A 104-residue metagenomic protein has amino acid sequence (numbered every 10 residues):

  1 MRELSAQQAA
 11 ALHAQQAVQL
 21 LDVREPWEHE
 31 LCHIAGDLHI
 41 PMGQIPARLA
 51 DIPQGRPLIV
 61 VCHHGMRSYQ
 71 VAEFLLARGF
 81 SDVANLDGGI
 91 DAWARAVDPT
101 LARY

Functional and structural regions predicted by a protein language model:
M1-Q19, P26-P57, M66-Y104: Rhodanese-like catalytic fold shared by cysteine-dependent sulfurtransferases and DSP/PTP-type phosphatases
V61: Short, surface-exposed ligand- or partner-binding patches at beta-edge/loop junctions that are enriched in aromatics
